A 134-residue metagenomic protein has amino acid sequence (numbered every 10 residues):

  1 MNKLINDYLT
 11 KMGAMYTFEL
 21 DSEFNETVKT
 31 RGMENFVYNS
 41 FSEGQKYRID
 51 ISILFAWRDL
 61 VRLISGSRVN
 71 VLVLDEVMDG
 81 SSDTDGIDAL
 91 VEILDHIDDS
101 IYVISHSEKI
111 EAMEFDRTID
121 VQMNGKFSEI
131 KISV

Functional and structural regions predicted by a protein language model:
M1-V134: Terminal ABC-like ATPase head and other globular end-domains that cap long coiled-coil arms in SMC/Rad50/SbcC-family
